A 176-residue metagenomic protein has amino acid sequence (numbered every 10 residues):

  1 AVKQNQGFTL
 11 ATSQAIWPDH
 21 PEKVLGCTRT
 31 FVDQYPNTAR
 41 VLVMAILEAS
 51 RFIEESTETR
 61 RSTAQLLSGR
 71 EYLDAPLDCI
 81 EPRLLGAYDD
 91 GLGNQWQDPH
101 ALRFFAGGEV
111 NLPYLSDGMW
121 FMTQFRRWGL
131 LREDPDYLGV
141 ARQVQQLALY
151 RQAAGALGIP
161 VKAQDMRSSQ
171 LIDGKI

Functional and structural regions predicted by a protein language model:
A1-Q14: Ligand-binding "clamshell"
V2, G26-R29, V43-S50: Short, well-ordered alpha-helical packing segments
G7, P21-T30: Small-molecule pocket liners
A11, G26, V144: Residues in well-ordered beta-strands of folded domains
S13-P21: Short Pro/Gly-enriched coil loops immediately N-terminal to beta-strands
Q14-A15, R29-V32: Short coil/turn segments
Q34-V144: Secondary-structure end/capping motifs
M119-I176: Conserved C-terminal helix/tail region of periplasmic/extracytoplasmic solute-binding proteins
